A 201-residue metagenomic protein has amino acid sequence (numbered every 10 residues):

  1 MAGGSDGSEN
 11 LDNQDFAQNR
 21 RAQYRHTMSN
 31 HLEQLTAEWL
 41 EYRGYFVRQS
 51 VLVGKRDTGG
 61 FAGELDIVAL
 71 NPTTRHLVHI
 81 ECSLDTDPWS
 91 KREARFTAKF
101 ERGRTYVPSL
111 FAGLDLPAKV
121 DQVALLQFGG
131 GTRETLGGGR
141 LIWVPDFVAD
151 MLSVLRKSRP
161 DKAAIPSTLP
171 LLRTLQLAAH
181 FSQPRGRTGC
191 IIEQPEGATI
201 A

Functional and structural regions predicted by a protein language model:
D6-A201: Intrinsically disordered, low-complexity Ser/Thr/Pro/Gly-rich regulatory segments
